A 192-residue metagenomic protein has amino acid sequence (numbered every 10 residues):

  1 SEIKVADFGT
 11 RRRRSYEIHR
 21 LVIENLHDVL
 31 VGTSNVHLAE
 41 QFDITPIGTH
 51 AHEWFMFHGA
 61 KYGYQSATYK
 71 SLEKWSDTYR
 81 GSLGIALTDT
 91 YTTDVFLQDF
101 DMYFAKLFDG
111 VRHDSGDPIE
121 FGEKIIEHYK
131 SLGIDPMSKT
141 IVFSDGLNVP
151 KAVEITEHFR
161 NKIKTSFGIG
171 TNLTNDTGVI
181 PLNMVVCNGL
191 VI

Functional and structural regions predicted by a protein language model:
S1-K124, Y129, E154, F159 (+1 more regions): Buried, small/hydrophobic-residue-enriched core segments of structured protein domains
D7, I85-L87, G110-R112, T140-F143 (+2 more regions): Structured core elements
T93, G116-K139, L147-I192: Gly/Ser/Thr/Ala-enriched C-terminal appendages of enzymes
